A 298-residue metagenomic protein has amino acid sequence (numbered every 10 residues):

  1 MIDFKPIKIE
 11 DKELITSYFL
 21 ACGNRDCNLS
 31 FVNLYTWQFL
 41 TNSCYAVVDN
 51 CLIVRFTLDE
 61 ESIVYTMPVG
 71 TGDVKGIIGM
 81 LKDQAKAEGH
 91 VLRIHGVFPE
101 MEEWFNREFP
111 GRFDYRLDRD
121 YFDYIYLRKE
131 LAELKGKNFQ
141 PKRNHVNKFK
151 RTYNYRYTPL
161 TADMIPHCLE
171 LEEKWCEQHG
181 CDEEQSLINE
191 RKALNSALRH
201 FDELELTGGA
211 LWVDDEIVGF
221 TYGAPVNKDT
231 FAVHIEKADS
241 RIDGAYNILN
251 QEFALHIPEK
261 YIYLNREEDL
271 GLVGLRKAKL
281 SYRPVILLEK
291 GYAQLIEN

Functional and structural regions predicted by a protein language model:
M1-A21, S240, G291, E297-N298: Short, extreme N-terminal leader segments that mark the start of a protein/domain
E10-Q38: Intrinsically disordered, low-complexity, positively charged segments
N28-E100, W212-S240: Conserved donor-binding loop and adjoining core beta-sheet/short helix segment in diverse acyl/aminoacyl transferases
V91-R107, R119-F122: Short, glycine/charge-rich beta-strand/loop segments that flank catalytic centers and engage negatively charged groups
M101-Y115, N144, L270-L287: Conserved active-site alpha-helix within GNAT-family acetyltransferase domains
P110-E184: Acyltransferase donor/substrate-recognition loop-hinge adjacent to the catalytic core
D163, H167-E216: Short, conserved active-site entrance elements at the starts or edges of catalytic domains
E205-I296: Aromatic (often tryptophan-rich) hydrophobic motifs at membrane interfaces
